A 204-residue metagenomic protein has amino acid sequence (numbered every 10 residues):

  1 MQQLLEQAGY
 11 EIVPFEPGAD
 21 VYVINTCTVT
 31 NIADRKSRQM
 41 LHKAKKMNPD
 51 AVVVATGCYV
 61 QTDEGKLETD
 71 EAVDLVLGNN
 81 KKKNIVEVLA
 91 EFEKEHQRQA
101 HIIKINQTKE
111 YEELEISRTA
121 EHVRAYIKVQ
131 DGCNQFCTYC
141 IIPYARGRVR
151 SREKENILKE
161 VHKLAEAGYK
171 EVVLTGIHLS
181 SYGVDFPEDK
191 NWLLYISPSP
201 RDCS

Functional and structural regions predicted by a protein language model:
M1-Y182: Proteins enriched for Cys/Gly/acidic motifs involved in redox and nucleic-acid/cofactor modification
M40, L194-Y195: Short alpha-helical interaction/output segments
P187-W192: Short, electropositive alpha-helical surface patch
Y195-S204: Single conserved hydrophobic/aromatic residue that forms the stacking wall/gate of nucleotide- or nucleobase-binding
